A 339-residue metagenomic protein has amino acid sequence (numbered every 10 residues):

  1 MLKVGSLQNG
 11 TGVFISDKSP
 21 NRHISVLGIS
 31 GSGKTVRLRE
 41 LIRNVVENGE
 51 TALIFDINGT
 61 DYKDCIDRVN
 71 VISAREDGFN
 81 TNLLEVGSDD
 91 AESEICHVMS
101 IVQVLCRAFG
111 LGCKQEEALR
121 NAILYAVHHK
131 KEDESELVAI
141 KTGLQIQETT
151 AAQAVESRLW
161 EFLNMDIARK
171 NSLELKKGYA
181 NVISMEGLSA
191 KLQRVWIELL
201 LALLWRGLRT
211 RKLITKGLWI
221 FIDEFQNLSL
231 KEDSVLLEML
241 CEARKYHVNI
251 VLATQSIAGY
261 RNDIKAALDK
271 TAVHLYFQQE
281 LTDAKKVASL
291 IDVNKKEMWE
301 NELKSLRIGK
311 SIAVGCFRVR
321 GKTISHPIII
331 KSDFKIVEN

Functional and structural regions predicted by a protein language model:
M1-S32, V36-R43, S234, R320-H326 (+1 more regions): Basic- and hydrophobic-enriched, low-structure N-terminal and domain-boundary segments that flank ATP-binding catalytic
Q8-N9, S30, R37-V248, L252 (+2 more regions): P-loop NTPase motor domains
V13-I15, I24, V46, K114 (+1 more regions): P-loop NTPase motor core of the ASCE superfamily
D17, A74-E76, M185, Q279 (+1 more regions): Active-site donor-binding loop signature of nucleotide-sugar glycosyltransferases
I29-S32, A253-A258, Q278: Conserved helicase ATPase motor motifs in RecA-like P-loop NTPase domains
S32, L201, K285-V287: Short, charged/polar low-complexity linear motifs in solvent-exposed/disordered segments
